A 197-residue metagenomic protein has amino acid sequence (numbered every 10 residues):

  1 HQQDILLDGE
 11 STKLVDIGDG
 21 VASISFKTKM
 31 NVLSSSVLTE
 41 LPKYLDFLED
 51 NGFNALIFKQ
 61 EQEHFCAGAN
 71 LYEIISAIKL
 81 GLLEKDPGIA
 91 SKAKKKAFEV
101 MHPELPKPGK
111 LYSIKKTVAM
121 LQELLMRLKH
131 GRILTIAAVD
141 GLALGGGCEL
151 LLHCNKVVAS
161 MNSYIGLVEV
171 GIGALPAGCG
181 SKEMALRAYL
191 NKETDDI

Functional and structural regions predicted by a protein language model:
H1-T28, F53: Short beta-strand/loop segment at the start of cytosolic alpha/beta domains
Q2-E10, G52-Q60, G88, L111-K115 (+2 more regions): Phosphate-binding glycine-rich loops and adjacent basic patches that engage nucleotide phosphates, nucleic-acid
L7-E10, D16, I57, L121 (+2 more regions): Residue-level detector of functional hotspots within protein domains
D19-S25, L38-Y112, Q122-A138, S160-Y164: A structural preference for short, pocket-lining loop segments at secondary-structure junctions
L111-V118, Q122, M126-I197: Conserved catalytic cores of soluble enzyme domains, especially glycine-rich substrate-binding beta-alpha loops
